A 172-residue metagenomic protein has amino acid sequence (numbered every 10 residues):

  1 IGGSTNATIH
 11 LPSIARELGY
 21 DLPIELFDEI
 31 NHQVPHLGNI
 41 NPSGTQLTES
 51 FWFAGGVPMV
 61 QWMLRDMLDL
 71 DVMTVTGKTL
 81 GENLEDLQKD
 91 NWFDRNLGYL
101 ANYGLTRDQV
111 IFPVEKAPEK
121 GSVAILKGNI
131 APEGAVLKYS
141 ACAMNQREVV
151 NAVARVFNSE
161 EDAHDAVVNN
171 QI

Functional and structural regions predicted by a protein language model:
I1-I172: Catalytic or ion-coupling anion/metal-binding cores of large enzyme and transporter domains
